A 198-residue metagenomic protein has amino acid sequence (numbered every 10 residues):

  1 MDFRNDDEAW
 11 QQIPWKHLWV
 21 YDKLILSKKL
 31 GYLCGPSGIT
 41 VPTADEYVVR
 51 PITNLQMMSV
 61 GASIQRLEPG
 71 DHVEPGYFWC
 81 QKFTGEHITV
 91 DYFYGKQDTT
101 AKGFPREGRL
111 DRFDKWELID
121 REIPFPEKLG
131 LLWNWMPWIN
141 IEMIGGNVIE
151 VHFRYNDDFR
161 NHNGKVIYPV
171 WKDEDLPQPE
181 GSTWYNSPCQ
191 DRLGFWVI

Functional and structural regions predicted by a protein language model:
D2-L129, V170-E174: Active-site nucleotide/adenylate-binding loops and adjacent lid/helix of ATP-dependent enzymes
Q56-M58, L110-I198: ATP-dependent carboxylate activation and anion-phosphoryl transfer catalytic cores that bind Mg-ATP to form
